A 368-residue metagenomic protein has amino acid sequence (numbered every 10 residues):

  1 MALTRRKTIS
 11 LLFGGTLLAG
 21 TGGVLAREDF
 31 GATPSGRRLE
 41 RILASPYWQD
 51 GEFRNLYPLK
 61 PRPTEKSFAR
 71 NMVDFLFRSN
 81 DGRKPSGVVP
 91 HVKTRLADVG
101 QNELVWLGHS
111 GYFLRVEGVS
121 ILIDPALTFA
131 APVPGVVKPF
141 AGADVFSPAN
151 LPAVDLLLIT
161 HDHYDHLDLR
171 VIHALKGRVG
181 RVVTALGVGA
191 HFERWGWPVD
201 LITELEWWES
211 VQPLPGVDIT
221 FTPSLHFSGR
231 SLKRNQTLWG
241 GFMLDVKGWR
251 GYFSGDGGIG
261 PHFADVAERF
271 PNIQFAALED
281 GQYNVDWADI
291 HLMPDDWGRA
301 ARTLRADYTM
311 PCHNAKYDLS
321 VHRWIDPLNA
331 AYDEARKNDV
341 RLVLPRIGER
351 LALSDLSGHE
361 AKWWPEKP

Functional and structural regions predicted by a protein language model:
A2-A131, V136-K138, D144-S147, D245-G255 (+2 more regions): Metallo-beta-lactamase
A2-S10, R27-G51, L156, R181-E193 (+2 more regions): Cap/insert and terminal regions of metallo-dependent hydrolase folds
T64, V136-T184, T203, P271-A277: Active-site metal-binding motif and surrounding structural segment of the metallo-beta-lactamase
N80-Q101, A185-W249, A330-G348, S354: Metallo-beta-lactamase
S110-R115, Q212-N272, A288, L292-D296: Catalytic core of the metallo-beta-lactamase
P125-T128, D162, S224-L225, G255-G257 (+3 more regions): Active-site metal-binding loops of divalent metal-dependent hydrolases
D168-G177, L319-N329, D355: Metal-dependent catalytic neighborhoods of phosphoester/phosphodiester hydrolases
L351-P368: Short, basic/aromatic-enriched C-terminal tail that caps enzymatic domains
